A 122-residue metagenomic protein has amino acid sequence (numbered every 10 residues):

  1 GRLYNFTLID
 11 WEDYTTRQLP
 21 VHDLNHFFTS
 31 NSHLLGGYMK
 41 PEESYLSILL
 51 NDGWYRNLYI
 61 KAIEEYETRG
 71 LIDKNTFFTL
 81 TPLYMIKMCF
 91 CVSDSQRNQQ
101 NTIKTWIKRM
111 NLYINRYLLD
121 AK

Functional and structural regions predicted by a protein language model:
G1-V21: Active-site acidic catalytic loop and adjacent metal/ATP-binding pocket of ATP-dependent phosphoryl transfer enzymes
Q18-N25, K104: Short, conserved loop/turn and helix-capping segments at secondary-structure boundaries that abut family-defining
H22-Y66, Y84-N98: Active-site activation/catalytic loop segments of kinase-like enzymes and analogous catalytic loops in related
S44-Y45, M88-K122: ATP/Mg2+ or Mg2+-diphosphate-binding catalytic cores that bind nucleotide phosphates or diphosphates via glycine-rich
R69-P82: All-alpha amphipathic helical-bundle segments outside canonical DNA-binding/catalytic cores that form hydrophobic
